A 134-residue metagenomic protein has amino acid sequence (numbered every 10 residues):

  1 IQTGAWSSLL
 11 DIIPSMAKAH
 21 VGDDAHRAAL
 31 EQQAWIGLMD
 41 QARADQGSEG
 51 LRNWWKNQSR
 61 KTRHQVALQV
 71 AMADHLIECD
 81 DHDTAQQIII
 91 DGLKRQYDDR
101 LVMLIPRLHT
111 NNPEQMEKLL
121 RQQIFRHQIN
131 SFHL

Functional and structural regions predicted by a protein language model:
I1-L134: Repeat-based scaffolding regions
